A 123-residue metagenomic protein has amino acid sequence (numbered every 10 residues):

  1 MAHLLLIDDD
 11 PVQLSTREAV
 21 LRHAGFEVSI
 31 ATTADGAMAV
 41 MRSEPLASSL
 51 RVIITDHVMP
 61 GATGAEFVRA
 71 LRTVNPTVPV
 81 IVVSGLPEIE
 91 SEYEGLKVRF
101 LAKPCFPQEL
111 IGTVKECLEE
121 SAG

Functional and structural regions predicted by a protein language model:
P11-S29: Two-component/phosphorelay signaling modules centered on CheY-like receiver
I30-V52: Acidic, metal-coordinating helix/loop segments flanking the phosphotransfer/catalytic sites of two-component signaling
R42-S48, A70-T77, I89, G95: Conserved phosphotransfer cores of two-component systems
D56: Active-site residues of response regulator receiver
P60-G61: The feature encodes the CheY-like receiver
I81-S84: Hydrophobic/aromatic residues positioned on beta-strands within the core alpha/beta folds
C105-L118, A122: C-terminal output helix
